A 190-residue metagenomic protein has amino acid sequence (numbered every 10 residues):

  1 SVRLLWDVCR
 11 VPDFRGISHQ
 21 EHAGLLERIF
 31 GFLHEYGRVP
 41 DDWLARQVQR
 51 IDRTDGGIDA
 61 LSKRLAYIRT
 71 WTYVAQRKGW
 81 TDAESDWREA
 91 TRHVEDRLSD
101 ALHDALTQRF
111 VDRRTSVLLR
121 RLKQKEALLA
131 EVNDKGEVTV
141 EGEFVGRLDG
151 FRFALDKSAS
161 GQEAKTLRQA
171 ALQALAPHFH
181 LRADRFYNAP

Functional and structural regions predicted by a protein language model:
R3-P190: Extended, charged helical/alpha-beta scaffold domains that provide interaction surfaces
